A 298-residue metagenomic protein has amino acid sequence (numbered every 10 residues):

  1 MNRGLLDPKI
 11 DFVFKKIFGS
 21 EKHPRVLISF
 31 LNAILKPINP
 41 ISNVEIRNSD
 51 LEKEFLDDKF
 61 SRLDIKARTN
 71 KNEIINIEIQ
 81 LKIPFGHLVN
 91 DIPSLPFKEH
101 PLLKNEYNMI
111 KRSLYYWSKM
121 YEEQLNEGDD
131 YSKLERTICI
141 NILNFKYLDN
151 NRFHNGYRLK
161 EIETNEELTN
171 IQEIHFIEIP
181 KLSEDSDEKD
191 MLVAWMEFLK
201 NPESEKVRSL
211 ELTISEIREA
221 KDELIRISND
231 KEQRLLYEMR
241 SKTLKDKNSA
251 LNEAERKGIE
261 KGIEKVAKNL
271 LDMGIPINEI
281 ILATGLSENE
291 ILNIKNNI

Functional and structural regions predicted by a protein language model:
M1-I298: Elongated, amphipathic alpha-helical interaction scaffolds
